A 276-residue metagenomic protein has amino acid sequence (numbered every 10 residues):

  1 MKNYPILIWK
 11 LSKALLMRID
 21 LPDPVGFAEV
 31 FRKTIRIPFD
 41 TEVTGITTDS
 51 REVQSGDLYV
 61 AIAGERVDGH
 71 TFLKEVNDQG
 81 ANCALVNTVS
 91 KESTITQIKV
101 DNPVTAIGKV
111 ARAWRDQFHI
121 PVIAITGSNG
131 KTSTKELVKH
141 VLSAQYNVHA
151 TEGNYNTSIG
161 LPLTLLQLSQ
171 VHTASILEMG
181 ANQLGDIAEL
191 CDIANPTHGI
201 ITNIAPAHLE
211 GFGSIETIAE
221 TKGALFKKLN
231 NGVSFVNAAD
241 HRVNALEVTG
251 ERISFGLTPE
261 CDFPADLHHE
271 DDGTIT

Functional and structural regions predicted by a protein language model:
M1-K109: N-terminal leader/targeting and accessory segments in enzymes
K13, P22, A106-A238, R242-E251: Phosphate-binding loop of NTP-binding sites
E52, E189, D271: Nucleotide phosphate-binding/pyrophosphate-handling subdomain across enzymes that bind or process nucleotide phosphates
V53, P103-I107, T157, T258-F263 (+1 more regions): A short acidic, often aromatic-flanked loop/helix-cap motif at beta-alpha or helix-coil junctions that lines enzyme
A61, V86, K99, A124 (+5 more regions): Structural signal for conserved beta-strand scaffold positions within catalytic alpha/beta enzyme cores
A84-K91, A238-R242, L257-T258: Short, polar loop motifs at secondary-structure junctions
T96, P121, G273-I275: Short beta-strand micro-motifs in enzyme catalytic cores
I215-E216, V248-T276: Adenine nucleotide phosphate-binding catalytic loops in nucleotide-utilizing enzymes
